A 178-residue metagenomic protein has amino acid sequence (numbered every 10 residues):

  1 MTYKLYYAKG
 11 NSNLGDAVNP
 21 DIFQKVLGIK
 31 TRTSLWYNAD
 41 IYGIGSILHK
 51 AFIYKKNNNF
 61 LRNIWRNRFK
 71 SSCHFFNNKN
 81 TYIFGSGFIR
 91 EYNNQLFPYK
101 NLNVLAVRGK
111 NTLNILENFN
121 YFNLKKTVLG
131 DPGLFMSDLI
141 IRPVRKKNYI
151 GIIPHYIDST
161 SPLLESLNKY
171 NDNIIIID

Functional and structural regions predicted by a protein language model:
M1-P162, N171: Aromatic- and Gly/Pro-rich donor/ligand-binding loops that form nucleotide- or phosphate-bearing donor binding pockets
E165-L167: Short amphipathic alpha-helices in soluble, non-transmembrane regions that often serve as interface/regulatory elements
N171-D178: Donor nucleotide-activated moiety binding/catalytic core segment of transferases that use nucleotide-activated donors
